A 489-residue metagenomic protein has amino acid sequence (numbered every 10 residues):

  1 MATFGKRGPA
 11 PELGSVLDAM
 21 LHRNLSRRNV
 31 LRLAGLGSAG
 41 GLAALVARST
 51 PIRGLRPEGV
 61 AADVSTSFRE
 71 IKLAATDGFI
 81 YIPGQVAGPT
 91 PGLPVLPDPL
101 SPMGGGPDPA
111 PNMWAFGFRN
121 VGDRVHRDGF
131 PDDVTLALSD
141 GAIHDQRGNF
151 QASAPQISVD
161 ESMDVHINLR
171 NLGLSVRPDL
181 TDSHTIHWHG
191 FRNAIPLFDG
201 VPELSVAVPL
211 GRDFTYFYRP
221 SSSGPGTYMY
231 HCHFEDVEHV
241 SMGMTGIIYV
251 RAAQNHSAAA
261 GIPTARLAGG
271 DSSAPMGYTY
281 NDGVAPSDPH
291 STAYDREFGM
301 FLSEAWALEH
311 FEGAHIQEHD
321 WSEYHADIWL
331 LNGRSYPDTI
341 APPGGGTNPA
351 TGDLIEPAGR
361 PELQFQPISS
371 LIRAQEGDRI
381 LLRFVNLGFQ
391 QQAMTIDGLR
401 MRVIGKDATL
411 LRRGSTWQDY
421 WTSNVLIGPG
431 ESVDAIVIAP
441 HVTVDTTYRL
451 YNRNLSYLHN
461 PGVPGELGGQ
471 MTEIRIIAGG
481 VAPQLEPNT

Functional and structural regions predicted by a protein language model:
M1-N29, R53: N-terminal secretory signal peptides
G8, V30, G40, N120-G122: Prokaryotic Sec-type signal peptides and long signal-anchor helices with extended Leu/Ile/Val-rich h-regions
L13-L21, I52-Q392, R400-I404, T409-I427 (+3 more regions): Histidine-centered copper-binding motifs that mark active-site loops of extracellular/periplasmic copper enzymes
S26-A43: N-terminal export leaders
L42-T50: Hydrophobic membrane-targeting alpha-helices
